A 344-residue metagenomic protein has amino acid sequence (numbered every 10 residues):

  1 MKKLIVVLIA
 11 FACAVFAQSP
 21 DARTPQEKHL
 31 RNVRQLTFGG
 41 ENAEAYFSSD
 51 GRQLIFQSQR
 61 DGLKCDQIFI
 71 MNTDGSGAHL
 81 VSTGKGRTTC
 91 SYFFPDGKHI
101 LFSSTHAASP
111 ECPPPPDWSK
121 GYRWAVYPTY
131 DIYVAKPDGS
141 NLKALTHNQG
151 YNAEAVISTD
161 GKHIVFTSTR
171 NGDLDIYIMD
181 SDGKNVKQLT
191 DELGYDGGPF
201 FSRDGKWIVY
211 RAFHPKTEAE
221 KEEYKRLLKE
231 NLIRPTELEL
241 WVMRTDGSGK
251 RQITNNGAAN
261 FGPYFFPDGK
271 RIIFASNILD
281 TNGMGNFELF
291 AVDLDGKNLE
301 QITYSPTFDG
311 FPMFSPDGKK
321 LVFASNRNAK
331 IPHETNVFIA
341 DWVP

Functional and structural regions predicted by a protein language model:
Q18-R31, Y130: Blade/loop signatures of beta-propeller domains
D21, N32-K64: Beta-strand-rich domains and repeat architectures in extracellular enzymes and scaffolds, especially beta-propellers
F38-E41, S58-Q67, T83-R87, S103-D131 (+8 more regions): A flexible loop/linker signature enriched in serine peptidases of the S9 family
S49-D50, P95-D96, T159-D160, R203-D204 (+2 more regions): Residue-level detector of Asp-centered blade-edge/turn motifs that repeat once per structural unit in beta-propeller
L54-I55, I100, I164, I208 (+2 more regions): Hydrophobic beta-strand positions that form the internal "hydrophobic ladder" of WD40/Gbeta-like beta-propeller blades
D66-S104: Blade-loop segments of beta-propeller domains
N72-S76, K136-S140, D180-K184, R244-S248 (+2 more regions): Short loop/turn segments that connect beta-strands within beta-propeller blades
